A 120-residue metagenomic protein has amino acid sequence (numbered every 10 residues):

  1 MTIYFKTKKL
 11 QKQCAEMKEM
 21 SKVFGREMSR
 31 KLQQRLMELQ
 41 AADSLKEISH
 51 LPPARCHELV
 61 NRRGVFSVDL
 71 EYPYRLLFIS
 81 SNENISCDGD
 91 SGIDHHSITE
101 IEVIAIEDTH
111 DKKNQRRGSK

Functional and structural regions predicted by a protein language model:
M1-M37, K120: Arg/Lys-rich, positively charged N-terminal/basic patches that mediate binding to nucleic acids
T2, Q11, S21, L45 (+3 more regions): Generic secondary-structure boundary/loop-capping signal
Q34, A54, N61-R63, E71-P73 (+1 more regions): Short connector loops at helix/strand junctions that flank enzyme active sites, especially segments positioning acidic
D43-V65: A short, surface-exposed loop/turn module that caps and links secondary-structure elements
V68-K120: Enriched for short, Lys/Arg-rich terminal
